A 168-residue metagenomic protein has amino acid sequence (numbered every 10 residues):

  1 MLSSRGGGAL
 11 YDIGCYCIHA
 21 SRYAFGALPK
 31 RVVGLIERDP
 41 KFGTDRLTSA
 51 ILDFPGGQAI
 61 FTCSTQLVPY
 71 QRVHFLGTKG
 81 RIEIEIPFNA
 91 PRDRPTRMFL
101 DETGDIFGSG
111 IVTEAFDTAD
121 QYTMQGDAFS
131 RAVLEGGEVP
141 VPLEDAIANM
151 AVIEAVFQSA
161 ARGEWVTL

Functional and structural regions predicted by a protein language model:
M1-K41, G163: Predominantly a Rossmann-like dinucleotide-binding segment in NAD(P)-dependent oxidoreductases
A9, T48-A50, Q71-V73, F157 (+1 more regions): Residue-level detector of beta-strand structural context in well-folded domains
L10-G14, A119, P140-A146: Conserved loop-to-helix N-cap of the C-terminal "lid" that shapes the substrate pocket in Rossmann-like
A24-F25, F54, V133: A broad structural signal for alpha-helix termini and local helix breaks/kinks
G34, D45-A50: Anionic-ligand binding region
R38-D45, F54-M124, P142: NAD(P)-dinucleotide binding in Rossmann-like oxidoreductases
A128-L168: C-terminal helix-rich "cap/oligomerization" subdomain common to oxidoreductases
